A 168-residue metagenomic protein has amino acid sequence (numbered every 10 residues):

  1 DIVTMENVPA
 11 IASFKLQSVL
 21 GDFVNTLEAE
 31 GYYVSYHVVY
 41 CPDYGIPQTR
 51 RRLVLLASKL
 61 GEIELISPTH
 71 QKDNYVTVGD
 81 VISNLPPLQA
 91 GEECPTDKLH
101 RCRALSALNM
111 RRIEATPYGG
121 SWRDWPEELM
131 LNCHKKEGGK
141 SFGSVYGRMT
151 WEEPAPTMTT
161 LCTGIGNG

Functional and structural regions predicted by a protein language model:
D1-T49, L53-A57: Conserved Class I SAM-dependent methyltransferase catalytic core
P9-A10, Y44, L60-E62, C162-G166: Short, solvent-exposed loop/turn segments at secondary-structure junctions
Q17-G21, V76, D80, E152: A structural signal for well-ordered alpha-helical segments within the folded catalytic domains of diverse enzymes
E28, S67-Q71, R112-A115: Class I S-adenosyl-L-methionine
V34, R50, D73, E153-A155: Sequence-level motif detector for i,i+2 pairs with an aromatic at +2
V39, I82, M158-T159: Bulky hydrophobic/aromatic "packing anchor" residues in well-ordered structure
G45-H100: Flexible, glycine-/basic-rich loop-and-beta segments that form/coincide with the SAM-dependent methyltransferase
H100-G168: C-terminal target-recognition/interaction regions appended to catalytic cores
